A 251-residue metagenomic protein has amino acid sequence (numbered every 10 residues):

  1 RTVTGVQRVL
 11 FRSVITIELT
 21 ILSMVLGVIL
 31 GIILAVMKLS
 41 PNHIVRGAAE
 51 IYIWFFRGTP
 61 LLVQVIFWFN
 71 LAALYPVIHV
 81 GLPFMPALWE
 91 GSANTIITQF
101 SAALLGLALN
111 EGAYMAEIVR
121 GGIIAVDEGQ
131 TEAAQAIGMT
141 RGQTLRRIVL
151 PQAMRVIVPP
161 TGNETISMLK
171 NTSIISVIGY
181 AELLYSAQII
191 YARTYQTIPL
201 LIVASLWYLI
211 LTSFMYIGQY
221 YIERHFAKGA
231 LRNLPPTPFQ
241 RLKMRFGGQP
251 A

Functional and structural regions predicted by a protein language model:
R1-A251: Transmembrane alpha-helices and adjacent helix-loop boundaries
